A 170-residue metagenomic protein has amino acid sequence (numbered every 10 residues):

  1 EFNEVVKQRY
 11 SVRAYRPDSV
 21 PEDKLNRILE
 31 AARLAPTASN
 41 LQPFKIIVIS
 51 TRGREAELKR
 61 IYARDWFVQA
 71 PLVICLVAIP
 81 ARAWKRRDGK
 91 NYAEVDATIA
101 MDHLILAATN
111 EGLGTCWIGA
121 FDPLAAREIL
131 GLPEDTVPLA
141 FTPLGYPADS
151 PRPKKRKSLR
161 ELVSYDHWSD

Functional and structural regions predicted by a protein language model:
F2-V12, P17-S19, A140-D170: C-terminal helix-cap and adjacent tail motif
K24, L29-E30, L34-A100: Glycine/small-residue-rich phosphate/adenosyl-binding loop
W66-V73, G131-P153: A glycine-rich helix N-cap at a beta->alpha junction
A78, A120, Y146: Short secondary-structure boundary segments
M101-T109: Acidic, metal-associated active-site segment
G112: Structured binding elements
T115-G119: Short beta-strand segments at enzyme active-site cores
A125: Glycine-rich phosphate- or other oxyanion-binding loops that anchor nucleotides, phosphorylated ligands
